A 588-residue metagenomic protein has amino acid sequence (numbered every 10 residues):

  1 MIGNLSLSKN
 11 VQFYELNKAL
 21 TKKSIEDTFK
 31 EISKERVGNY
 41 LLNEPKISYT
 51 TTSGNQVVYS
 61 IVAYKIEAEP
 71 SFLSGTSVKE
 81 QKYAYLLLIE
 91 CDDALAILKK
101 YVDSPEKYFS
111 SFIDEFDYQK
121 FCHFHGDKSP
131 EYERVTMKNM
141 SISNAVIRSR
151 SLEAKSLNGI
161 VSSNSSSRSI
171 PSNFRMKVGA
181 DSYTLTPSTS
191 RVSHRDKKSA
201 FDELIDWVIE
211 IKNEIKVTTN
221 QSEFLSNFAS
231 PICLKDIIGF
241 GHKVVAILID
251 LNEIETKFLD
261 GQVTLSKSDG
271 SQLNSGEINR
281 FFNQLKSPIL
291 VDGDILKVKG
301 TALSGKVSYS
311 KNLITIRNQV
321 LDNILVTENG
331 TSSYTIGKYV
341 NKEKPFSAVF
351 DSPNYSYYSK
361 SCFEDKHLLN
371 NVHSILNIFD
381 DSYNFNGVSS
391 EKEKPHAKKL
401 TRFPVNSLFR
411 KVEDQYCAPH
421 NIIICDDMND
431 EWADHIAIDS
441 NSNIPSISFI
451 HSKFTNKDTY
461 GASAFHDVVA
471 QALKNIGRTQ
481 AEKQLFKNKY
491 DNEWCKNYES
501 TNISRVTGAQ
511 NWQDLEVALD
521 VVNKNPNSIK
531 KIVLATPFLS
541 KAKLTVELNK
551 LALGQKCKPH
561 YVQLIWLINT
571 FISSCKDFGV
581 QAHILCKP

Functional and structural regions predicted by a protein language model:
Q12, A19, S24, E31-D92 (+8 more regions): Catalytic centers of nucleases
V58-K235: Noncatalytic N-terminal accessory/assembly modules of large enzymes
V161, R168, S172-H396: Long, charge-dense tracts
D381-D430: Catalytic-core elements of nucleic-acid end-processing and repair enzymes
K483-K489: Predominantly extracellular/luminal regions of secreted and cell-surface proteins, especially disulfide-bonded
K489, E493, K524-N527: Subunit-assembly interface segments of extracellular/virion macromolecular structures
E499-T507, P526-K530, L534, S540-P588: Long, compositionally biased intrinsically disordered regions
W512-N525: A short, acidic, amphipathic alpha-helical segment used as a generic capping/interface helix at domain edges
